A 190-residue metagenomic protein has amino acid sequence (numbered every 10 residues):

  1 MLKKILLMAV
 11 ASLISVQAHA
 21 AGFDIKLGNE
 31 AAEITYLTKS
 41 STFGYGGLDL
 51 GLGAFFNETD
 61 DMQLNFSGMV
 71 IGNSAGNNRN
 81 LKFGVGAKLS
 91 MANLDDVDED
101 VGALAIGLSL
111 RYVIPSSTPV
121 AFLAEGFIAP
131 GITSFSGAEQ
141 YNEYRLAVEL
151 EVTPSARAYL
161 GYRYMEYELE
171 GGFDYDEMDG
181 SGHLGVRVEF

Functional and structural regions predicted by a protein language model:
M1-G22: Cleavable N-terminal export/targeting peptides
I14-V16, A20, Y45-G47, F135 (+1 more regions): Alpha-helix boundary/interfacial micro-motifs
A18-V70: Short glycine/proline- and aromatic-enriched beta-strand/turn motifs that initiate or cap beta-hairpins
S40, G72-K82, K88-F190: Outer-membrane beta-barrel transmembrane domain signature
